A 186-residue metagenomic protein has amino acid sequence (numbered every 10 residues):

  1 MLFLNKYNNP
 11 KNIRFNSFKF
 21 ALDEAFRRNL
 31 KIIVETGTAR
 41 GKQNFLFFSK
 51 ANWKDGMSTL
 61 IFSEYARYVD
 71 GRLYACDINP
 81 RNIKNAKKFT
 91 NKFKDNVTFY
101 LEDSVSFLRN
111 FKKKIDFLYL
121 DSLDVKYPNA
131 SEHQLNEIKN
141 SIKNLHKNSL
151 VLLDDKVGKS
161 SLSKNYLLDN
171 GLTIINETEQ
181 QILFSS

Functional and structural regions predicted by a protein language model:
M1-S186: A short alpha-helical cap/connector motif
